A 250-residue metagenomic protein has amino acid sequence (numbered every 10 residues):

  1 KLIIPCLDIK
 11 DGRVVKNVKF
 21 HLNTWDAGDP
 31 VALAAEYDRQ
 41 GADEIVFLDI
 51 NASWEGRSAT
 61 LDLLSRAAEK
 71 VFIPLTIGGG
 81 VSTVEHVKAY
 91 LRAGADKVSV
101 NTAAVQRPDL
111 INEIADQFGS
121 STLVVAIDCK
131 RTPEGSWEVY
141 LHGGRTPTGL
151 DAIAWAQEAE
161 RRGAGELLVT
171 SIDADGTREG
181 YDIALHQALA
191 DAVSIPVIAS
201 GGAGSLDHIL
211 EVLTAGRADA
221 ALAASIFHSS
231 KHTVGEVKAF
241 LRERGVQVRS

Functional and structural regions predicted by a protein language model:
L2-C6, E44, F72-T76, K97-S99 (+5 more regions): Structural preference for beta-strand elements that scaffold enzyme active sites
D8, Y37, I45, I77 (+6 more regions): Conserved, mostly hydrophobic/aromatic
I9-F20, L91, A95-V169, D173-A174: Conserved anion-binding
E44-L63, T102, L168-E179: Glycine-rich, proline-tolerant flexible connector loops at the mouths of alpha/beta enzymes
N51, A59-F118, T122: Glycine/small-residue-rich loop that forms an oxyanion/phosphate-binding "nest" at active or ligand-binding sites
S58-S65, P108, T148-I153, E179-A188: Charged helix-capping and loop-helix junction motifs
V71, L75-V98, A184-A221: Catalytic cores of alpha/beta
I111-F118, E211-S250: C-terminal helical cap(s) of enzyme catalytic domains, especially alpha/beta-barrels
